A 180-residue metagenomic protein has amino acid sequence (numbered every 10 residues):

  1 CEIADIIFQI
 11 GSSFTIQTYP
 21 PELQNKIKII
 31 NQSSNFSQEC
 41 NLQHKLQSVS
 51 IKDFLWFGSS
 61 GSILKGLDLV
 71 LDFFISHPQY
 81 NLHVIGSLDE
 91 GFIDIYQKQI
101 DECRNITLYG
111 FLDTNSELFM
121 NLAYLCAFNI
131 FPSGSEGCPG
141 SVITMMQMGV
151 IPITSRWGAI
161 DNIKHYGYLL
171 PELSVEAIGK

Functional and structural regions predicted by a protein language model:
C1-I27, S34-S37: A short, active-site helix/loop in glycosyltransferases that binds the activated sugar's phosphate group
F8, K45-K65, L71-I75, H83: Conserved donor-binding/catalytic core segment of Leloir-type glycosyltransferases
G86, D94-D113: Nucleotide-activated donor-binding/catalytic signature segment of Leloir-type glycosyltransferases, i.e., the conserved
F119-C126: Short alpha-helical donor nucleotide-sugar binding micro-motif in glycosyltransferases
M120, P139-Q147, G158-D161: Short alpha-helical segment that forms part of, or immediately flanks, the ligand-binding pocket in carbohydrate-active
G134: Aromatic "clamp/platform" in nucleotide-sugar-dependent glycosyltransferases that forms part of the donor/acceptor
V150-T154: Short hydrophobic beta-strand element within catalytic cores of glycosyltransferases and related nucleotide-activated
Y168-E176: Conserved acidic donor-binding segment of nucleotide-sugar-dependent glycosyltransferases
